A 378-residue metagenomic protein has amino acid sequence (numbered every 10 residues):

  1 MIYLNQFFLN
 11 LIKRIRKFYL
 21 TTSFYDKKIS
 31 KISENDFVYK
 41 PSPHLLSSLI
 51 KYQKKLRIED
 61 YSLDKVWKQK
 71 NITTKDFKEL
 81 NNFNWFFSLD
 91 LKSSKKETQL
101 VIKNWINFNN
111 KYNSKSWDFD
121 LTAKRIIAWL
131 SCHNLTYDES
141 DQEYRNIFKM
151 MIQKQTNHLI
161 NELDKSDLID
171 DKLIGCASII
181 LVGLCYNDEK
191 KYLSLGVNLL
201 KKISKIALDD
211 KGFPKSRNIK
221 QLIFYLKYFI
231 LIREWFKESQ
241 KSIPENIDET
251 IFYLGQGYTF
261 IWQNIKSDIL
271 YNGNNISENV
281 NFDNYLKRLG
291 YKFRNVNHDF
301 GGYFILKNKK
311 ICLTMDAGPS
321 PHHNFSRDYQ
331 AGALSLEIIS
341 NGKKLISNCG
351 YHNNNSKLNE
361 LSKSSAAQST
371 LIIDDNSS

Functional and structural regions predicted by a protein language model:
M1-V66: Extreme N-terminal leader/anchor segments
S48-I58, F304, L336-I338, L371: Short polybasic amphipathic segments
W67-I72: Short amphipathic alpha-helix with an adjacent loop that forms part of the alpha/beta core around
T73-I251: Aromatic-lined, polymer-binding surfaces characteristic of secreted/periplasmic polysaccharide-degrading enzymes
N81, G175, G302, L334 (+1 more regions): Residues that flank catalytic or metal-binding motifs in active/ligand-binding sites
W117, T122, S326, Q330 (+1 more regions): Short alpha-helix boundary/capping segments
D209-Y351: Carbohydrate-active enzyme catalytic cores, enriched for enzymes that act on polyanionic acidic polysaccharides
G332-S378: Active-site rim segments in enzyme catalytic domains, especially the processed small/beta chain of N-terminal
